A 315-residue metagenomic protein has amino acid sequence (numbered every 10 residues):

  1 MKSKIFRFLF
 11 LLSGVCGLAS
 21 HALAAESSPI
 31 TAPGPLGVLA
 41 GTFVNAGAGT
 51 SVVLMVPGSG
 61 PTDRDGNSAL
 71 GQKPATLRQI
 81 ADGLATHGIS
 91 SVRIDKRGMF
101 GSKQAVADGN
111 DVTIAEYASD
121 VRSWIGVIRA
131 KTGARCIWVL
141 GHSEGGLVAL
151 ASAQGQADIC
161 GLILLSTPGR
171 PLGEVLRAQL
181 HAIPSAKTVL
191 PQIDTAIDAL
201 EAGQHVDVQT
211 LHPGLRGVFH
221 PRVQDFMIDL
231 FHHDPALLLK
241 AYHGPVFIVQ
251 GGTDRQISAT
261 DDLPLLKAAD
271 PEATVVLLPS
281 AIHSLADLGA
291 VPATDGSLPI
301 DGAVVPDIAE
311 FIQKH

Functional and structural regions predicted by a protein language model:
A25-A48: N-terminal cap/lid segment of alpha/beta-hydrolase-fold proteins
A48, V53-L84: Short, surface-exposed "cap/lid" segments of acyl-processing enzymes
T76, G109-A130: Alpha/beta-hydrolase active-site loop
T76-K103: Conserved alpha/beta-hydrolase
I163-L238: Accessory cap/linker subdomain of secreted extracellular hydrolases
Y242, I248-Q250: Short beta-strand/loop motif that positions the catalytic acidic residue of the alpha/beta-hydrolase fold
G244, I257-A268: Short alpha-helix in the alpha/beta-hydrolase fold that links the catalytic acid
A281-L285, G289-H315: Catalytic active-site module of serine/aspartate enzymes centered on a nucleophile-bearing elbow/loop
